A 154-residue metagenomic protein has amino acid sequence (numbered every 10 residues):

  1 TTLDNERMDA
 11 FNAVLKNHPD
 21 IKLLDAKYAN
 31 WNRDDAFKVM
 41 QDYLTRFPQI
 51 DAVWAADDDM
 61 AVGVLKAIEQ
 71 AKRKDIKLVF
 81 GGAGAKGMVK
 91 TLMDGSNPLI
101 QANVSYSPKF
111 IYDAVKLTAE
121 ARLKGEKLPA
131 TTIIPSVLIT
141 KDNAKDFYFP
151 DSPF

Functional and structural regions predicted by a protein language model:
T1-F154: A residue-level marker of the well-folded mature domains of exported/periplasmic proteins
